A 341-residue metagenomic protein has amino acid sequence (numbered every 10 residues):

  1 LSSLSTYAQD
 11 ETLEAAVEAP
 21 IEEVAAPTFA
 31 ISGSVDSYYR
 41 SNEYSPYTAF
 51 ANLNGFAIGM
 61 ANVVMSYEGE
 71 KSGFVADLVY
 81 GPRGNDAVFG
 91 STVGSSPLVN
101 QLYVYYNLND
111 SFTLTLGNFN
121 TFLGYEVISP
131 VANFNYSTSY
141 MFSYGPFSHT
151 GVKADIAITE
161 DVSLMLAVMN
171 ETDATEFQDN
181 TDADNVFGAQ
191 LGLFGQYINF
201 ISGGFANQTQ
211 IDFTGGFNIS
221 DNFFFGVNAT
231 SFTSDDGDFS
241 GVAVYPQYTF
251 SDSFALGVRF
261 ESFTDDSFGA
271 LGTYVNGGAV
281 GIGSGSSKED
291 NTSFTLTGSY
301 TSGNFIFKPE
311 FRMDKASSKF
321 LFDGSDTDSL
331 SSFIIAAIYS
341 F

Functional and structural regions predicted by a protein language model:
L1-S3: Bacterial N-terminal signal peptides
T6-L114, A154-L164, N218, V227 (+5 more regions): Beta-barrel outer-membrane channel/assembly domains of diderm bacteria
Y38-Y47, V79-A87, F119-Y125, N135-M141 (+8 more regions): Sequence/structural signature of outer-membrane beta-barrel proteins
R40-A57, G84-Q101, N109-G192, Y197-S202 (+1 more regions): Surface-exposed coil loops of outer-membrane beta-barrel proteins
N54-G59, S95-N100, P146-T150, A183-F187 (+4 more regions): Residues that define the transmembrane beta-barrel architecture of outer-membrane proteins
V63, F119, V258: Active-site pre-Tyr helix/loop in NAD(P)-dependent dehydrogenases
V104, D110-T121, T150-I158, I198-Q210 (+5 more regions): Hydrophobic transmembrane alpha-helix bundles
D182-S286, T292: Detector for outer-membrane/organellar transmembrane beta-barrel domains, recognizing the amphipathic beta-strand
